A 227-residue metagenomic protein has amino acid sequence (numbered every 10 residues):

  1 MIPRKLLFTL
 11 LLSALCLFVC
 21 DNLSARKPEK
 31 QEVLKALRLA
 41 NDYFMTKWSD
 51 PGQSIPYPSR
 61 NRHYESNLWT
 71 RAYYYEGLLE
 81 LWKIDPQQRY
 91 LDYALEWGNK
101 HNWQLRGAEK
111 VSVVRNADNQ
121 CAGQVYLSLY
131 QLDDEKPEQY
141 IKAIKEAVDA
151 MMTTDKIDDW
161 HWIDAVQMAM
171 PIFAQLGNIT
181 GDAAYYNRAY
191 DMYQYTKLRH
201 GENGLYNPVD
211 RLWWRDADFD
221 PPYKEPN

Functional and structural regions predicted by a protein language model:
M1-L10: Bacterial N-terminal signal peptides that target proteins for export
P3-R4, C20-D21, A117: Residue-level micro-sites within transmembrane alpha helices that shape and flank functional polar/acidic positions
T9-F18: Bacterial N-terminal signal peptides
L17-P28: Bacterial Sec-dependent signal peptides at the C-terminal "C-region" and cleavage site
R26-N227: Glycan-recognition and catalytic cores of secretory/periplasmic carbohydrate-active enzymes
